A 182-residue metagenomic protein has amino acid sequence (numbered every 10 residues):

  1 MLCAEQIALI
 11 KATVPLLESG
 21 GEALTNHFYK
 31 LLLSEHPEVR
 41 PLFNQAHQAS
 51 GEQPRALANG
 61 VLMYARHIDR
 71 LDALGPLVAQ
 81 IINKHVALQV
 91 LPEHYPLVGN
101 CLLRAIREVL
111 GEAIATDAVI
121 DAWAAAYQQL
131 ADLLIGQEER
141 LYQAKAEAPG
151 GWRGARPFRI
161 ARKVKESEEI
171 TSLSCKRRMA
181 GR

Functional and structural regions predicted by a protein language model:
M1-G154: Globin-like tetrapyrrole-binding proteins
A148-R182: Ferredoxin-reductase
